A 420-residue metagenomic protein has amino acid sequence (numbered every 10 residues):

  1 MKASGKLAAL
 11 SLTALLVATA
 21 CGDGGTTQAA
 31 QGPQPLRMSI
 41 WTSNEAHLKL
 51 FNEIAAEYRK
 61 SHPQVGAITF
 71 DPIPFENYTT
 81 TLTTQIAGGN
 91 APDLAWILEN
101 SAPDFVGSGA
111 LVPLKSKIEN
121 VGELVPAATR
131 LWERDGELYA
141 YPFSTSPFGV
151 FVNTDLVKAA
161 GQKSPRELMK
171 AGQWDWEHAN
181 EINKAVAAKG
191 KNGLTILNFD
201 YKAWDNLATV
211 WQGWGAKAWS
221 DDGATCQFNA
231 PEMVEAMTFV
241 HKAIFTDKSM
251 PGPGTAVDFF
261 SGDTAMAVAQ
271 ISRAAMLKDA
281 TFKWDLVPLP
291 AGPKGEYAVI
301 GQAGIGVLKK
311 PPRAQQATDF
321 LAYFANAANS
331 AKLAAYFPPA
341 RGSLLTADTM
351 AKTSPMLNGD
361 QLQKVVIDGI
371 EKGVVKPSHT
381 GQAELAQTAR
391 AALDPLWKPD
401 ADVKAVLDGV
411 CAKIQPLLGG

Functional and structural regions predicted by a protein language model:
K2-P103, N120-G122, P293, P312-Q316 (+4 more regions): Conserved N-terminal structural module of periplasmic/extracytoplasmic solute-binding proteins
K60, Q64-A67, F245-D247, K278-P339 (+1 more regions): Extracytoplasmic/periplasmic substrate-recognition and gating elements
P72-T81, N100, G172-H178, S249-S261: Short helix-initiation/N-cap motifs at beta->coil->alpha
E99-G149, K158, E177-H178, D285-V287 (+2 more regions): Hinge/lid segment of periplasmic solute-binding proteins
K115-L124, E167-A171, L194-L197, A216-E235 (+2 more regions): Short, solvent-exposed loop/beta-turn-alpha elements that line the ligand-binding surface or hinge of extracytoplasmic
E137-F143, F148, K158, D175-T225 (+2 more regions): Extracytoplasmic/periplasmic solute-binding protein
I182-N183, D222-G252: Glycine-centered hinge/linker elements that transmit conformational signals in sensory and ligand-binding systems
V257, S272-A275, A303-A383: Mature extracytoplasmic/periplasmic domains
